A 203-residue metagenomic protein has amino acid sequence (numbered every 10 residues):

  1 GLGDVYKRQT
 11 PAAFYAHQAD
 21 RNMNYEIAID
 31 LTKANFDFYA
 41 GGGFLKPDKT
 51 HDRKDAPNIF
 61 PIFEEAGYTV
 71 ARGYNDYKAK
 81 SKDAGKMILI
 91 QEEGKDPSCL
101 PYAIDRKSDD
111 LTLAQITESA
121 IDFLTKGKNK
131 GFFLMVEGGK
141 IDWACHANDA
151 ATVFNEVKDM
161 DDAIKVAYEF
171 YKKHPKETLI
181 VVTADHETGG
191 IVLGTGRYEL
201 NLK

Functional and structural regions predicted by a protein language model:
L2-Y6: Short, small-residue-biased leader/transition segments that mark boundaries at the very start of proteins
P11-K203: A post-motif C-terminal structural segment
